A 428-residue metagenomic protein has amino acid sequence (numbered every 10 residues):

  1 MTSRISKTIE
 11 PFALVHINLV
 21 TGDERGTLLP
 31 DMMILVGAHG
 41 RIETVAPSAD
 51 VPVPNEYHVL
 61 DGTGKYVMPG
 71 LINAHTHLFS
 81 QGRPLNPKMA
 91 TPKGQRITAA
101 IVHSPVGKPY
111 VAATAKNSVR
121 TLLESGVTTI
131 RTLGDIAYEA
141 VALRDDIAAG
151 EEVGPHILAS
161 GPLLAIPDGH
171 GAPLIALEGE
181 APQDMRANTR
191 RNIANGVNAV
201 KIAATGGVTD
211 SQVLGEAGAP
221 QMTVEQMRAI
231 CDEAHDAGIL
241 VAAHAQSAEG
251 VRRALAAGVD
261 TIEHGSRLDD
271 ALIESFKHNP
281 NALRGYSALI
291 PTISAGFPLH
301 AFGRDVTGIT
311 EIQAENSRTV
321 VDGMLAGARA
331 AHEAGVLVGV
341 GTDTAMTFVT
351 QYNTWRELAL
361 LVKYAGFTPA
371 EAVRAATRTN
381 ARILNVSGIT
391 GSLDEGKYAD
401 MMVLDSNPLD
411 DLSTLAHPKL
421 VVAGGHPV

Functional and structural regions predicted by a protein language model:
T2-E10, L19, D23-M68: Histidine-rich, glycine-flanked metal-binding segment
Y66-D146, A257: Metal-associated gating/positioning segment near the N- to mid-region
G70-T76, I130-R131, I157-G161, V200-I202 (+4 more regions): Hydrophobic faces of well-ordered beta-strands that scaffold small-molecule active sites in alpha/beta enzyme cores
H77-Q81, D135-E139, A165-I166, G206-S211 (+4 more regions): Active-site environment of divalent metal-dependent phosphoester hydrolases
S80-V111, G161, I166-P173, V208-Q221 (+1 more regions): Active-site gating loops and adjacent loop-to-helix segments of metal-dependent hydrolytic enzymes
R83-L85, S211-V213, V251-A257, A295-G308 (+3 more regions): Histidine/acidic-residue-rich catalytic or RNA/ligand-binding cores of hydrolases and nuclease-related proteins
A142, Q183-A288, T307, R318-V338: Histidine/acidic residue-rich metal-binding segments in metalloenzymes
D236, I309-I312, V321-N407: His/Asp/Glu-enriched, well-ordered alpha-helical/loop segment that forms or immediately abuts the divalent-metal
